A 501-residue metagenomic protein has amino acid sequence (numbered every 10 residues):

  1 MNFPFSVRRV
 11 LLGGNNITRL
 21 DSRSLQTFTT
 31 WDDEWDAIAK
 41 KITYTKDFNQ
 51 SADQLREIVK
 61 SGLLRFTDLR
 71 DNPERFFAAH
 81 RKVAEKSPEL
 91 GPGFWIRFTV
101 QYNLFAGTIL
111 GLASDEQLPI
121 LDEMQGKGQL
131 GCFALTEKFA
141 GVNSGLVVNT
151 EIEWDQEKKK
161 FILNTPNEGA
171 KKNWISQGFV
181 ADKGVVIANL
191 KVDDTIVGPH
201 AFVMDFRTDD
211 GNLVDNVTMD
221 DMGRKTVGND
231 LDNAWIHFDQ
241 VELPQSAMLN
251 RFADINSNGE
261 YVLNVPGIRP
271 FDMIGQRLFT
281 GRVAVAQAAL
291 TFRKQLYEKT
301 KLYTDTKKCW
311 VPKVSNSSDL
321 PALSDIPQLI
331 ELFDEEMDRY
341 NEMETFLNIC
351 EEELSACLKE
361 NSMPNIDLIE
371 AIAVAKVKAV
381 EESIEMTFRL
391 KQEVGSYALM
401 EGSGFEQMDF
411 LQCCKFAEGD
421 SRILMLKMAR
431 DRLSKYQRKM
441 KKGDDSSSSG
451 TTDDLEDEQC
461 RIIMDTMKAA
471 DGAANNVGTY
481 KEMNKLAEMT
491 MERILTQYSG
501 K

Functional and structural regions predicted by a protein language model:
M1-K501: Flavin-dependent oxidoreductase catalytic core characteristic of acyl-CoA dehydrogenase/oxidase-like enzymes
